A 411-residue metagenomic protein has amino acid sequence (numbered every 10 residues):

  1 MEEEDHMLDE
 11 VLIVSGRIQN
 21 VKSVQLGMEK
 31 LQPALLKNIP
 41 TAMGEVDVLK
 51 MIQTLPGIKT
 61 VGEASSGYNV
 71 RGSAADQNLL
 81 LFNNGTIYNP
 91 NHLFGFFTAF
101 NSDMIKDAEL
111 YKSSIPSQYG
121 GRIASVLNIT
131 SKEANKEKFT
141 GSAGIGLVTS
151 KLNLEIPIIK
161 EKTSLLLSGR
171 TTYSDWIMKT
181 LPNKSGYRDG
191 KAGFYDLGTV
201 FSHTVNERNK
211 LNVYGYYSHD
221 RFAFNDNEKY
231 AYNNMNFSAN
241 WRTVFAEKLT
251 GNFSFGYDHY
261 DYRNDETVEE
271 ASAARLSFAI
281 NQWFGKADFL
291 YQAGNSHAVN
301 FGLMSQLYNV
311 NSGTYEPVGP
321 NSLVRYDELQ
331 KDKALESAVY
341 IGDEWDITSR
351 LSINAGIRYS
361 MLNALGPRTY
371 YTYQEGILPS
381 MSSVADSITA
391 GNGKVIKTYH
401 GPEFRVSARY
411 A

Functional and structural regions predicted by a protein language model:
M1-P40, E45, L49-K50, A75: Short, acidic, small-residue-rich periplasmic hinge/interaction motif at the N-terminus of Gram-negative outer-membrane
N38-P40, G85-K112, D189: Short acidic/polar hinge/loop motifs at secondary-structure boundaries that mediate gating or recognition
P40-T86, K106: Extracytoplasmic beta-strand/coil segments of soluble accessory domains associated with Gram-negative outer-membrane
T54-L55, A99-S142, K151-N153: A beta-strand signature from Gram-negative outer-membrane beta-barrel systems, especially the internal plug domain
K136-E137, I159-Y232: Periplasmic-side early beta-strands and strand-to-turn transitions of outer-membrane beta-barrels
K162-L165, D175, R208-L211, E247-G251 (+2 more regions): Repeated loop/turn-to-beta-strand initiation elements of outer-membrane beta-barrel proteins
G190, R208-F284, P320, D327: Flexible loop and strand-edge segments within Gram-negative outer membrane beta-barrel domains
N300-A411: Signature of Gram-negative outer-membrane beta-barrel scaffolds
